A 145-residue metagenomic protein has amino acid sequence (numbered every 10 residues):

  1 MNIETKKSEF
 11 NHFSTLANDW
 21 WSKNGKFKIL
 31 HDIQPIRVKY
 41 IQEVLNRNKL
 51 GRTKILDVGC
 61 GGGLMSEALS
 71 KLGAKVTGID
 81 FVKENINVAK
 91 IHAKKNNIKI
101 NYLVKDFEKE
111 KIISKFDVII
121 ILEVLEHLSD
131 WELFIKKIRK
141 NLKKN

Functional and structural regions predicted by a protein language model:
M1-S22: N-terminal, positively charged/glycine-rich alpha-helical extensions of SAM-dependent methyltransferases
H31-G51: Conserved alpha-helix/loop element of class I SAM-dependent methyltransferases that forms part of the SAM/SAH-binding
R52-G59: Conserved class I S-adenosyl-L-methionine
L64-E108: Class I SAM-dependent methyltransferase SAM/SAH-binding core
K109-S114: Short conserved loop adjoining the S-adenosyl-L-methionine
I120: A conserved beta-strand element that flanks and buttresses the S-adenosyl-L-methionine
E123-H127: Short catalytic micro-motifs in class I SAM-dependent methyltransferases
E132-K144: A short glycine-rich, Lys/Arg-flanked "PGG" loop and its adjoining helix->strand segment in the class I
